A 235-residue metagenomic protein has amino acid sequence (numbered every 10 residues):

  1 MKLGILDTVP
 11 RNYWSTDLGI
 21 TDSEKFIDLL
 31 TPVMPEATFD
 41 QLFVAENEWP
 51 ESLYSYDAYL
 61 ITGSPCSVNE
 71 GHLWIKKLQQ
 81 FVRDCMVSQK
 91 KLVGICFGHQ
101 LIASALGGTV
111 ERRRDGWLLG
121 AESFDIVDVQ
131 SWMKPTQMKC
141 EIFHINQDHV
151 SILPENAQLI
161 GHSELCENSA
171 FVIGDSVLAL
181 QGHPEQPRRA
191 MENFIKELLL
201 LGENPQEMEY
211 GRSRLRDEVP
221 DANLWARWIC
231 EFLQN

Functional and structural regions predicted by a protein language model:
M1-L73, K77-Q80, M86-S88, M208-N235: N-terminal beta1-alpha1 cap of cysteine-dependent amidohydrolase-like domains
K2-T8, L29, F43, V87 (+1 more regions): Amide-donor transfer/coupling interface in amidating biosynthetic enzymes
Y13, A121-S123, R188: A short beta-to-alpha transition loop/helix N-cap that caps and shapes the active-site region
S15-T16, E51, E70-G71, A103-A105 (+3 more regions): Short glycine-/acidic-enriched loop or helix-start segments at secondary-structure transitions that form or flank
L18-T21, Y54-Y56, L73-K76, G107-V110 (+3 more regions): Short, glycine/charged-enriched secondary-structure capping and boundary segments
E36-D40, N69-G71, A121-E122, Q137 (+1 more regions): Short, flexible loop segments at the rims of nucleotide/cofactor-binding pockets, characterized by
E48-W49, G108-E111, S131, N168: A short, acidic/glycine-rich surface segment
T62-D128: Cysteine-nucleophile active-site neighborhood
